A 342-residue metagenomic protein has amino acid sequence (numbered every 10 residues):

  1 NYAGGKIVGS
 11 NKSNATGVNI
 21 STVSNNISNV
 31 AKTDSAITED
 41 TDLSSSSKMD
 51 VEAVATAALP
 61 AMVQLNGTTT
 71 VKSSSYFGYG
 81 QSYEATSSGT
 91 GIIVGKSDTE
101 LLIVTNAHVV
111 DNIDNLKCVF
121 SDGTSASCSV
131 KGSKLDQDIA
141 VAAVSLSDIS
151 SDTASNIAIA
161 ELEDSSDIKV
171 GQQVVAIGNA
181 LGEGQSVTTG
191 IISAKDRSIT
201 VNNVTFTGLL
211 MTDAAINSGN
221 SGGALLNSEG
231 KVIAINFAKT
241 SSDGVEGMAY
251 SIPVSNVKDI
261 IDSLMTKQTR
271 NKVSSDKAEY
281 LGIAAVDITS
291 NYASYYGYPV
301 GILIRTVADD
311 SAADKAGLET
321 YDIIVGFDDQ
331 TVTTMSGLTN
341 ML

Functional and structural regions predicted by a protein language model:
N1-N25, A107, S129-V130, N227-I233 (+1 more regions): C-terminal recognition in membrane/secretory proteostasis and scaffolding
Y2-Y79, A85-T90, D114-N115, K169 (+1 more regions): N-terminal activation segment of mature serine protease catalytic domains
S44-A53, K72-L102, T124-S129, I159-E161 (+3 more regions): A conserved glycine-rich beta-strand in the N-terminal activation segment of trypsin-fold
V51-M62, S88-T90, I139, I168 (+7 more regions): Extracytoplasmic/secreted envelope proteins and their assembly/folding machinery, especially bacterial periplasmic
P60-L65, G91, L101, T105 (+15 more regions): Terminal peptide-recognition signature
T68-V71, K96-D98, N112, S133-Q137 (+2 more regions): Short, conserved beta-turn/loop elements at beta-strand boundaries and strand-helix junctions
K72-S73, G80, E84-A85, I113-L116 (+5 more regions): Active-site loop architecture of trypsin-fold serine endopeptidases
G95-Q185, V332-T333: Conserved active-site neighborhood of the chymotrypsin/trypsin-like protease fold
